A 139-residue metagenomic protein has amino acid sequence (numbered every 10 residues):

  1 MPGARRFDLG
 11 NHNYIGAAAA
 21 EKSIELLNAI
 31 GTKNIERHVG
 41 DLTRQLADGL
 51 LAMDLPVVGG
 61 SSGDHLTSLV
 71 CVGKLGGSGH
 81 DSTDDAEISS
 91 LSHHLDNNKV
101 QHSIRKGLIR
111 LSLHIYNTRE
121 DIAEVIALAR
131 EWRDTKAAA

Functional and structural regions predicted by a protein language model:
M1-D48: Structural signature of PLP-dependent enzymes
G3-R5, L66-V70, G107-L111: Short amphipathic alpha-helical segments
L9-N11, G60, T118: Generic structural "secondary-structure junction" signal
G16, S62-D64, S103-K106: Short, flexible turn/loop "capping" segments at secondary-structure junctions
L26, G49, M53, W132: Short alpha-helical functional segments enriched in proximate histidine and acidic residues
T32, G40-R44, M53-H94, N98: Conserved PLP-binding catalytic core of the aspartate aminotransferase-like
H38, S61, A137-A139: Short, flexible loop/turn segments with low-complexity composition
H80-A139: PLP-dependent enzyme catalytic core of the Aspartate aminotransferase-like
